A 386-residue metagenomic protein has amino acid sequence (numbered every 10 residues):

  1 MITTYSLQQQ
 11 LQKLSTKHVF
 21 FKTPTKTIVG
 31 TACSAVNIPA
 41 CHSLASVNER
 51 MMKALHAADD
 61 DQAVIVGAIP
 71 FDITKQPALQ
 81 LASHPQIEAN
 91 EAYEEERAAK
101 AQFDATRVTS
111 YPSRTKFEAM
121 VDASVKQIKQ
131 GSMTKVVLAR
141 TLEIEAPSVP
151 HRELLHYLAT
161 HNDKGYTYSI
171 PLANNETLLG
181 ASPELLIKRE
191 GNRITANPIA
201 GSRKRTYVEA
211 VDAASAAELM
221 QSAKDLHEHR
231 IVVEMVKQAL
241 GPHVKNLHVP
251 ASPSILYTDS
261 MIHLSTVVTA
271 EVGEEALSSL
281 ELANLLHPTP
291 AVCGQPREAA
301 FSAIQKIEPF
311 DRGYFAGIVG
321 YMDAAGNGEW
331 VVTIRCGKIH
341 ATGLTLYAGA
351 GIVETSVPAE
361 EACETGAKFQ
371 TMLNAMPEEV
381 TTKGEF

Functional and structural regions predicted by a protein language model:
M1-A57, I65-P70: An N-terminal JmjN-like helical accessory module and its immediate linker preceding a catalytic domain
S15-V36, P147-H227, P242-L247, G326-G349: An anion-binding catalytic pocket shared by soluble metabolic enzymes
C41-E153, K245, P377, T381-K383: Non-catalytic accessory segments adjacent to catalytic cores
I65-I69, V136, T167-I170, R312-G320 (+1 more regions): A short glycine-rich, hydrophobically flanked beta-strand micro-motif that places a catalytic Asp/Glu for divalent metal
G67, G131, I187, E234 (+3 more regions): A residue-level signal for conserved active-site and pocket-lining positions in enzyme catalytic cores
A82, A139, N197-I199, V233 (+1 more regions): Generic beta-strand/beta-sheet core signal
P85-T115, V121, E145, N197 (+3 more regions): Contiguous alpha-helical scaffold segments within structured protein domains that host functional hotspots
V267-F386: Conserved hydrophobic core element of enzyme catalytic domains
